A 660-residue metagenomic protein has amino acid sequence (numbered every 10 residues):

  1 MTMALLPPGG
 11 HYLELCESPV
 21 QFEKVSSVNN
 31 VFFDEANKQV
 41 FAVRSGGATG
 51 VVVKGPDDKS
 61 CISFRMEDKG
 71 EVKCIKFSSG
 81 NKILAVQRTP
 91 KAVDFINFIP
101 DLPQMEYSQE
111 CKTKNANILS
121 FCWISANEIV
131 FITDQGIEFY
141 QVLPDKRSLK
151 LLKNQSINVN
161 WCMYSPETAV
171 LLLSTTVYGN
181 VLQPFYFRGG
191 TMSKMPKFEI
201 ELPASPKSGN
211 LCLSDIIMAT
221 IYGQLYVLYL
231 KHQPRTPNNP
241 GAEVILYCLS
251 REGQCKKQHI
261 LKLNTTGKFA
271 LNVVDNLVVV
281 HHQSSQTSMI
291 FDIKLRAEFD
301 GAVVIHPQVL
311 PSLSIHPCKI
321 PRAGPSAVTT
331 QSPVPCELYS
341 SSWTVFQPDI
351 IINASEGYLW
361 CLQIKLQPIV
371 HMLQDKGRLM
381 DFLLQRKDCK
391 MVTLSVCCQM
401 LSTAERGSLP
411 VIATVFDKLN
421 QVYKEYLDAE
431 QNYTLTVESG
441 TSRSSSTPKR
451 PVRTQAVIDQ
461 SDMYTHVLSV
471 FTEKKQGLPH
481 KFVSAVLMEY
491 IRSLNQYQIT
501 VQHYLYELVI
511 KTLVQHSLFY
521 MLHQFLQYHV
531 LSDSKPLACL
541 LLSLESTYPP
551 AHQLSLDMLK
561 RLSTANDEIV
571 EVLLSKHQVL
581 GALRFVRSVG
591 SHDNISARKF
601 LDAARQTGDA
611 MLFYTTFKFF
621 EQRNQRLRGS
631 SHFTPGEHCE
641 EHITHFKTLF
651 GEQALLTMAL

Functional and structural regions predicted by a protein language model:
M1-L15: PEST-like, low-complexity acidic/proline-rich intrinsically disordered segments, predominantly at protein N-termini
S18-G209, A219-Y222, L230-H232, T236-N238 (+3 more regions): Extended alpha-helical assembly domains of large eukaryotic scaffold proteins
N238, P311, S326-T330, E337 (+5 more regions): Soluble, amphipathic alpha-helical scaffold/repeat regions
C255-V274, A302-S341: Conserved blade-ending motifs and adjacent loop-strand segments that build the rim/top face of beta-propeller domains
T266-I293, K511-L531: Short, solvent-exposed linear motifs at loop/edge-of-secondary-structure regions
V274-S312, I350-I352, Y358-W360: C-terminal, active-site-flanking charged/polar segments
H316-P368, M372: Polybasic, proline/glycine-rich intrinsically disordered low-complexity segments
